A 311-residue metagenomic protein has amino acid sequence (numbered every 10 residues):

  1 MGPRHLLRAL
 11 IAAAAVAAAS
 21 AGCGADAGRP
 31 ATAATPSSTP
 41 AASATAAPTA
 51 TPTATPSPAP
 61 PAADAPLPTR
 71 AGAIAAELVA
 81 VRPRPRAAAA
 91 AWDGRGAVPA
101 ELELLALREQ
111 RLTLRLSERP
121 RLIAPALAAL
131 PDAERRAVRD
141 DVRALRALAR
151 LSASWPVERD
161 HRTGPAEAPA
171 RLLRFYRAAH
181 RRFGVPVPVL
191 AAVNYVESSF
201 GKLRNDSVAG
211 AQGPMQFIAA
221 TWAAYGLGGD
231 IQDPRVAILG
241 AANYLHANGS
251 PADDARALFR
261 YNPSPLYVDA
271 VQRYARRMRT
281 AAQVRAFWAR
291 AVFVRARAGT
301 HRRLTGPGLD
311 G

Functional and structural regions predicted by a protein language model:
M1-I11: Bacterial N-terminal signal peptides that target proteins for export
L10-A21: Bacterial N-terminal signal peptides
A12, R29-A34: N-terminal, intrinsically disordered low-complexity tails/presequences enriched in Lys/Ser/Pro and small residues
C23-A27: Bacterial signal peptide processing site
T32-P58: Extracellular mucin-like PTS domains
P60-E158, R290: An acidic, Gly/Ser/Thr/Pro-rich helix-cap/linker signature
R121-D310: Catalytic glycan-binding domains that act on GlcNAc-containing polysaccharides
